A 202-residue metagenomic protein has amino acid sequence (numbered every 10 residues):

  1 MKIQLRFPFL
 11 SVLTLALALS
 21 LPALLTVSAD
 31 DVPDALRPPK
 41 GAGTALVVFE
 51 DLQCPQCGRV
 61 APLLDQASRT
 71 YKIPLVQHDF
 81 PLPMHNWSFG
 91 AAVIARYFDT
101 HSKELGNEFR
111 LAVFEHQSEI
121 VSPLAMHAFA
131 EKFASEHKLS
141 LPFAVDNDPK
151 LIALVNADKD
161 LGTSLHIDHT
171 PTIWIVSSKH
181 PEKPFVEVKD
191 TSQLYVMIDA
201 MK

Functional and structural regions predicted by a protein language model:
K2-T14: Bacterial N-terminal signal peptides that target proteins for export
S11-A23: Bacterial N-terminal signal peptides
S28-T44: A short beta-strand-turn-helix
P39-G41, S68-R69, W87, S164-H169: Extracellular/periplasmic catalytic domains that process cell-envelope and extracellular macromolecules
A45, E50-Q53, H169: Short pre-active-site segment immediately N-terminal to redox-active cysteine/selenocysteine motifs in thiol-based
V47-V48, P74-Q77, T172: Structural recognition of the beta-strand scaffold that forms the well-ordered cores of secreted hydrolase catalytic
L52-F133: Structural alpha/beta surface segment adjacent to cysteine/selenocysteine redox centers across thiol/disulfide enzymes
P62, E131-K202: C-terminal cap of thioredoxin/glutaredoxin-like
